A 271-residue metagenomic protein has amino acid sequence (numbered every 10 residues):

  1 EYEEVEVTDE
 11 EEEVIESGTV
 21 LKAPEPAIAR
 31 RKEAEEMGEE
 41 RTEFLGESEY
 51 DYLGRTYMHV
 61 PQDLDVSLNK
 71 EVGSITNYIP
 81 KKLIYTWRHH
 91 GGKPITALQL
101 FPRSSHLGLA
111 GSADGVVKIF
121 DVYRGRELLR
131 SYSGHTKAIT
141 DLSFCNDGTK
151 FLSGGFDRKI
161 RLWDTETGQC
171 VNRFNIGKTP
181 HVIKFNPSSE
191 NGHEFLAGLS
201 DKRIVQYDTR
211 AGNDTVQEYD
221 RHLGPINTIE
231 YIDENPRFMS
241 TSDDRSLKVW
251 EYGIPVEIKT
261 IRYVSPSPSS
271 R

Functional and structural regions predicted by a protein language model:
E1-R88: Intrinsically disordered terminal extensions that flank WD40 beta-propeller domains in eukaryotic WD-repeat scaffold
Y85, S104-L109, I119, E127-R130 (+8 more regions): Structural hallmark of WD40 beta-propellers
W87-I95, Y132-I139, F174-P180, Y219-I226 (+1 more regions): WD40/WD-repeat beta-propeller blade N-cap
R88-A113: Beta-strand-rich domains and repeat architectures in extracellular enzymes and scaffolds, especially beta-propellers
L98, V117-D121, L142, G154 (+4 more regions): WD40-repeat beta-propellers
L98-S105, L142-T149, K184-G192, A211 (+2 more regions): Loop/turn segments within WD40 beta-propeller blades
A110-D114, G154-D157, T165, G198-D201 (+1 more regions): Conserved strand-to-loop turn within each blade of WD40 beta-propeller repeats
V116, T136, K159, R203 (+3 more regions): A conserved positional marker within WD40/Gbeta-like beta-propeller blades
